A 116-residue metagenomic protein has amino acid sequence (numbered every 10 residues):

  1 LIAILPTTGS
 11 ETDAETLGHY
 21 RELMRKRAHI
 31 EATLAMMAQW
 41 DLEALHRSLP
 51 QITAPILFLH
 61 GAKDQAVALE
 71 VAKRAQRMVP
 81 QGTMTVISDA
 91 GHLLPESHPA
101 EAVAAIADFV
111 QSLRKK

Functional and structural regions predicted by a protein language model:
L1-Q51: Conserved alpha/beta-hydrolase catalytic His-Asp/Glu region
H19, A32-M36, R47, V71-R74 (+1 more regions): Alpha-helical elements of Rossmann-like donor-binding domains used by nucleotide-donor carbohydrate transfer enzymes
A28, V67, S97: Residue-level signal for the nucleotide or nucleotide-sugar donor/cofactor binding architecture
P50-T53, M78-V79: Short, conserved loop/helix-junction motifs that constitute active-site signature segments in enzyme catalytic cores
I52, F58-H60, D64: Short beta-strand/loop motif that positions the catalytic acidic residue of the alpha/beta-hydrolase fold
Q65-V71: Conserved alpha/beta-hydrolase "acid-adjacent" motif
K73-G82: Active-site-adjacent alpha-helix of alpha/beta-hydrolase-fold enzymes
Q81-K116: Catalytic active-site module of serine/aspartate enzymes centered on a nucleophile-bearing elbow/loop
